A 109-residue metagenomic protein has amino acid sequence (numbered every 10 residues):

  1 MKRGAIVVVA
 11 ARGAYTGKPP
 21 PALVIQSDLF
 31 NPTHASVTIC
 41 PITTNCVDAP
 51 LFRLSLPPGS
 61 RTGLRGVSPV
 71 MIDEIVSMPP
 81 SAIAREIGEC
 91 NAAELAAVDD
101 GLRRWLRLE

Functional and structural regions predicted by a protein language model:
M1-E109: Conserved functional hotspots at enzyme active or ligand-binding sites that engage polyanionic ligands
